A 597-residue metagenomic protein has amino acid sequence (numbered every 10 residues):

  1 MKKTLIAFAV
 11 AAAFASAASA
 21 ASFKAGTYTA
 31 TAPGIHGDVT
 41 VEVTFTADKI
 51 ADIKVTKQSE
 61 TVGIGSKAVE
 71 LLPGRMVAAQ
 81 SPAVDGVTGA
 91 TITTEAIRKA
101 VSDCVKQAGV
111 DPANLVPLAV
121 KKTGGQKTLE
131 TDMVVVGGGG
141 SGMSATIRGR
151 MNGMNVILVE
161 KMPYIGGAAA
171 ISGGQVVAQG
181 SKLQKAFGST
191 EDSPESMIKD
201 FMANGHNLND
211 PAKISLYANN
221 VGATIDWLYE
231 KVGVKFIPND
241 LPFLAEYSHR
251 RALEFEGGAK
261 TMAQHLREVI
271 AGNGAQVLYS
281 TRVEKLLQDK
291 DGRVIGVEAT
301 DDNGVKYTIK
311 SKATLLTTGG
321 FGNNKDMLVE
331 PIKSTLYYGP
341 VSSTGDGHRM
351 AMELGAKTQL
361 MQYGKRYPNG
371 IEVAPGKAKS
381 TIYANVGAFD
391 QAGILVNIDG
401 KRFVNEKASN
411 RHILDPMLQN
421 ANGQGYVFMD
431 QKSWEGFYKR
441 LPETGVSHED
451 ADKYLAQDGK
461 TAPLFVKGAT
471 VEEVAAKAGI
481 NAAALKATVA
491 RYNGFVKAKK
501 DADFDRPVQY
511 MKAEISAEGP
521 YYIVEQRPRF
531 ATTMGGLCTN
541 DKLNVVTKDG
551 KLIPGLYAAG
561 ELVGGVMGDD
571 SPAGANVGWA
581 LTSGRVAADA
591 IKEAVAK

Functional and structural regions predicted by a protein language model:
S22-V120: Active-site- and interface-proximal helix/loop "cap" or "latch" segments in soluble metabolic and energy-transducing
R75-A78, A83, T88, N422-Y521 (+1 more regions): Helix-rich C-terminal "cap"/substrate-channel and partner-interaction subdomain that packs against the flavin-binding
A83, V87, Y164-Q276, S280-R282 (+5 more regions): Conserved N-terminal/central alpha/beta ligand/cofactor-binding core
K122-S141, I157: Beta1/beta-strand and adjacent pyrophosphate-binding region of the FAD-binding site in flavoprotein oxidoreductases
F255-K312, H348, M352-L354: Helical element adjacent to the flavin cofactor pocket in flavoenzyme catalytic cores
K285-L287, R293, A484-V566, D570: A glycine-rich dinucleotide-binding beta-alpha-beta segment and adjacent secondary-structure elements that constitute
D302-V305, I309-P375, G574-V577, V586: Glycine-rich loop(s) and the adjacent beta-strand/alpha-helix scaffold that form part
H348-M350, K357-I480: An anion/pyrophosphate-binding glycine-rich loop and adjacent beta-alpha core in soluble alpha-beta enzymes
